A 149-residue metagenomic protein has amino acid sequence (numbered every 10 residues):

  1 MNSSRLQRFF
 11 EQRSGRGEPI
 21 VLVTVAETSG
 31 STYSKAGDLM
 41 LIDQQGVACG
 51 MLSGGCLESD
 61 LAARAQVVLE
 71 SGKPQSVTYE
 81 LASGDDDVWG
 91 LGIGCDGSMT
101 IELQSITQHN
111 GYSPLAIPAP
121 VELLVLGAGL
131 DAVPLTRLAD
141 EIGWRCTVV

Functional and structural regions predicted by a protein language model:
M1-V149: Segments forming oxygen-rich coordination pockets for charged ligands
